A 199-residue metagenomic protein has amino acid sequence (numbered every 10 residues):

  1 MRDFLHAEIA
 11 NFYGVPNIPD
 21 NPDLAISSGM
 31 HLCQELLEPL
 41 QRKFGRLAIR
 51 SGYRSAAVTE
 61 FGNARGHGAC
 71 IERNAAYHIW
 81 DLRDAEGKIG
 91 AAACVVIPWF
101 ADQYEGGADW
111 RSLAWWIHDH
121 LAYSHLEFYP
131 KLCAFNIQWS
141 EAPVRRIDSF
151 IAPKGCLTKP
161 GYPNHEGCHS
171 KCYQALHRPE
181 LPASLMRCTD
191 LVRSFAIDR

Functional and structural regions predicted by a protein language model:
M1-E8: Conserved oxyanion/phosphate-binding beta-strand-loop segments in alpha/beta enzyme cores
E8-H118: Cell-envelope/glycan interface and biosynthesis
W80-R199: Catalytic cores and adjacent binding grooves of peptidoglycan-active enzymes
